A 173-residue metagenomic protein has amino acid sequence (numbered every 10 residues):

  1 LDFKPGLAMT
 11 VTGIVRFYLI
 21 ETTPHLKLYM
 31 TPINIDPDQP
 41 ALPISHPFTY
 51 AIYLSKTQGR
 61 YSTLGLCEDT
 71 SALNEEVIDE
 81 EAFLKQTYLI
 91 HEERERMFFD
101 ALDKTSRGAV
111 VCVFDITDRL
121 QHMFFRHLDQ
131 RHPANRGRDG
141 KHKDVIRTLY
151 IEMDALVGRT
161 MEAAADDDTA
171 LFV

Functional and structural regions predicted by a protein language model:
L1-G137: His/Asp/Glu-rich, glycine-adjacent segments that coordinate divalent cations and/or stabilize oxyanion chemistry on
H142-I146: Extracellular loop and loop/strand-boundary signature of outer-membrane beta-barrel proteins
T148-V173: Metal-dependent active-site segment of extracytoplasmic phospho-/sulfohydrolases and closely related
